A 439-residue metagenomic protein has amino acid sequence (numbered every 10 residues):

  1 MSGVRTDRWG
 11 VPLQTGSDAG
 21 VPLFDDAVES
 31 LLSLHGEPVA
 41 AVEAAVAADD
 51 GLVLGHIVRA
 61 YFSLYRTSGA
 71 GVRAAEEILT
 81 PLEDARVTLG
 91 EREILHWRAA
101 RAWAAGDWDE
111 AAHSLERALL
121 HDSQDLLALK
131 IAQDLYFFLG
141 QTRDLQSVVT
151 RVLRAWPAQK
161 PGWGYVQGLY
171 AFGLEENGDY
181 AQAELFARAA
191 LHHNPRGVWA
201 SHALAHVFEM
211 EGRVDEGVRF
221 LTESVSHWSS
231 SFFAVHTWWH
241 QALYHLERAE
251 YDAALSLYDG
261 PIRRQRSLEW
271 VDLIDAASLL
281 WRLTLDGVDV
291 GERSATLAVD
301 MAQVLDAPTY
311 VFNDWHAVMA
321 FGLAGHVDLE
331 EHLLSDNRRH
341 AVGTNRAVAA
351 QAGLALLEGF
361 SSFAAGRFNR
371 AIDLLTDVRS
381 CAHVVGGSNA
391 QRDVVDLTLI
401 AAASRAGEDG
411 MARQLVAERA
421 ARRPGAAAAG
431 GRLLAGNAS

Functional and structural regions predicted by a protein language model:
R5-P22, D84-H96, R101-A102, D409-A412 (+1 more regions): Intrinsically disordered, charged and Pro/Gly-enriched terminal/linker segments that flank large helical-solenoid
D18-L23, G51-V53, L89-L95, D122-L129 (+8 more regions): Generic helix N-cap/helix-start motif at coil->alpha-helix transitions
V21, V28-E43, A47-G51, H56-E93 (+4 more regions): Inter-helical turn/loop elements of alpha-helical hairpins
E29-S30, F62, R101-A102, L135 (+7 more regions): Residue-level signature for tetratricopeptide repeat
A41-A44, V72-R86, D109-L119, R143-W156 (+7 more regions): Alpha-helical repeat scaffolds
V58, I131, L169, A203 (+2 more regions): Canonical tetratricopeptide repeat
V148-R248: Internal metal/ion-chelating core segments
A242-S439: Helix-coil-helix junctions within alpha-helical repeat/solenoid scaffolds
